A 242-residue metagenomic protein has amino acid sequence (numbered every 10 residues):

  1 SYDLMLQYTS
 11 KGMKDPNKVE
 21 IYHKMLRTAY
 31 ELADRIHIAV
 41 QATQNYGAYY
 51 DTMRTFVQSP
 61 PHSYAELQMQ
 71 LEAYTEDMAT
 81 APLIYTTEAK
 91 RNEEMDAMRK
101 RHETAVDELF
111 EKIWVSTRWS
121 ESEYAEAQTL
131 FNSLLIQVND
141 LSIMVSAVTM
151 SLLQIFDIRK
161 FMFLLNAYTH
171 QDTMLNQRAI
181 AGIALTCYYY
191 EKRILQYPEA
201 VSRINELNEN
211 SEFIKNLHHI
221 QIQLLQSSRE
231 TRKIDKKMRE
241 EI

Functional and structural regions predicted by a protein language model:
S1, S10, G47, F56-S63 (+9 more regions): Generic serine detector
S1-T87, K100-T104: Extended, helix-rich scaffolding/adaptor regions
L4-Q7, K11, T28-E31, R35-I38 (+7 more regions): Positions within ordered alpha-helical repeat solenoids
L6, M13, F131, L165-D172 (+1 more regions): A conserved position within tetratricopeptide repeats
N17, A48-T55, I183, C187 (+4 more regions): A sequence-level detector of short, solvent-exposed, charge-rich linear segments
E66-H170, L175-N176, G182, T186-L195 (+1 more regions): Alpha-helical solenoid scaffolds in large eukaryotic transport, assembly, and signaling factors
K192-I242: Long alpha-helical HEAT/HEAT-like repeat alpha-solenoid scaffolds in very large eukaryotic proteins, especially those
